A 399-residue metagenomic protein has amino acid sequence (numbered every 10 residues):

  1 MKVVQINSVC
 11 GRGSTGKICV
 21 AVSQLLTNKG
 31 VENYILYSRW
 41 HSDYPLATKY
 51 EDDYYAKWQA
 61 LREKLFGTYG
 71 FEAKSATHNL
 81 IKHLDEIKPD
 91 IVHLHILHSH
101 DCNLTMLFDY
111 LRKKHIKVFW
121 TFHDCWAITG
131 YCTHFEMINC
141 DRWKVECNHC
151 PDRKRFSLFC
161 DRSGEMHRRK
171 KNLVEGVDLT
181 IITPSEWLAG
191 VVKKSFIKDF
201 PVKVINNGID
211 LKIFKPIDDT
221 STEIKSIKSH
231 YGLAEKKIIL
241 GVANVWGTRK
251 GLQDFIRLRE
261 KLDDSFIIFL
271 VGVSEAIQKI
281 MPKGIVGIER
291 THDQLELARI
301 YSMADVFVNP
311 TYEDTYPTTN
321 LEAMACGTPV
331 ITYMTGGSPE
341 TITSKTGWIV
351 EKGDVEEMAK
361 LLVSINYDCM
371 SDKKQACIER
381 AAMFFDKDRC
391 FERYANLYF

Functional and structural regions predicted by a protein language model:
W187, G208: Carbohydrate-associated surface elements
G232-K250, I256-R259: Conserved donor-binding/catalytic core segment of Leloir-type glycosyltransferases
G272-L295: Nucleotide-activated donor-binding/catalytic signature segment of Leloir-type glycosyltransferases, i.e., the conserved
R299-A304: Short alpha-helical donor nucleotide-sugar binding micro-motif in glycosyltransferases
Y312: Aromatic "clamp/platform" in nucleotide-sugar-dependent glycosyltransferases that forms part of the donor/acceptor
P329-T332: Short hydrophobic beta-strand element within catalytic cores of glycosyltransferases and related nucleotide-activated
S344, W348-V355, S364-M370: Conserved acidic donor-binding segment of nucleotide-sugar-dependent glycosyltransferases
S371-F399: A charged, aromatic-enriched C-terminal amphipathic alpha-helix characteristic of glycosyltransferases across folds
